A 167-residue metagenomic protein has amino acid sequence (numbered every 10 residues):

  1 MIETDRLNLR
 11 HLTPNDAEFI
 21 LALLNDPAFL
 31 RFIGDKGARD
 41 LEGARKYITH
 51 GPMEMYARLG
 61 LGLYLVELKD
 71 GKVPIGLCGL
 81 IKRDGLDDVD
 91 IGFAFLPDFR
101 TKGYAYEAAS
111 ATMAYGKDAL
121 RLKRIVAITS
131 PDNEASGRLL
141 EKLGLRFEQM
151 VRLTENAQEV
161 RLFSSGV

Functional and structural regions predicted by a protein language model:
M1-F32, L63-V167: Acyl-donor (CoA/ACP) binding surface of acyl/acetyltransferases
A28-H50, L61: Conserved GNAT-fold acetyl-CoA-binding loop/helix
P52-L65: A short helix-loop-beta-strand connector motif used in the catalytic cores of GNAT acetyltransferases and, in some
